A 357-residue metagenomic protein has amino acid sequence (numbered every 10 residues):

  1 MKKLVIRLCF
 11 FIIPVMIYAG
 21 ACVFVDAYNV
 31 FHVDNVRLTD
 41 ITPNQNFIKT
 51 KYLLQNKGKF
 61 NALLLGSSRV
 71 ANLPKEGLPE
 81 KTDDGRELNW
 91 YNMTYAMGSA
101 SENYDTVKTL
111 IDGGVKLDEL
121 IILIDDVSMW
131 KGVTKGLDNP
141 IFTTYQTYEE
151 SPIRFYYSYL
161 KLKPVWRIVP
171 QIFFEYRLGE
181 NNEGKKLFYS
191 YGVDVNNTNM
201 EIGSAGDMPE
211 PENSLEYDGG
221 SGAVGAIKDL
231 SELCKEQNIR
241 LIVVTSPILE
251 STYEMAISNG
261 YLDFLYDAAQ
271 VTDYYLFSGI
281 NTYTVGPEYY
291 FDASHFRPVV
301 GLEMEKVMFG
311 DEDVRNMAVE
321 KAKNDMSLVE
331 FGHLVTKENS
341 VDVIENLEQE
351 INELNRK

Functional and structural regions predicted by a protein language model:
I6-D26: Hydrophobic membrane-insertion alpha-helices, especially the h-region of bacterial N-terminal signal peptides
V25-I48: Alpha-helical transmembrane signal-anchor/signal-peptide segments
I41-G66: Short extracytoplasmic
P43-T50, A100-K108, G225: N-terminal post-signal-peptidase region of extra-cytosolic proteins
R69-F155: Membrane-embedded segments
L123-I124, V133-Q237, K321-K357: Secreted/periplasmic serine-hydrolase-like ester/acetyl group-modifying domain
E201-G286: Flexible, glycine-rich surface segments
I257-K357: C-terminal regions of proteins
